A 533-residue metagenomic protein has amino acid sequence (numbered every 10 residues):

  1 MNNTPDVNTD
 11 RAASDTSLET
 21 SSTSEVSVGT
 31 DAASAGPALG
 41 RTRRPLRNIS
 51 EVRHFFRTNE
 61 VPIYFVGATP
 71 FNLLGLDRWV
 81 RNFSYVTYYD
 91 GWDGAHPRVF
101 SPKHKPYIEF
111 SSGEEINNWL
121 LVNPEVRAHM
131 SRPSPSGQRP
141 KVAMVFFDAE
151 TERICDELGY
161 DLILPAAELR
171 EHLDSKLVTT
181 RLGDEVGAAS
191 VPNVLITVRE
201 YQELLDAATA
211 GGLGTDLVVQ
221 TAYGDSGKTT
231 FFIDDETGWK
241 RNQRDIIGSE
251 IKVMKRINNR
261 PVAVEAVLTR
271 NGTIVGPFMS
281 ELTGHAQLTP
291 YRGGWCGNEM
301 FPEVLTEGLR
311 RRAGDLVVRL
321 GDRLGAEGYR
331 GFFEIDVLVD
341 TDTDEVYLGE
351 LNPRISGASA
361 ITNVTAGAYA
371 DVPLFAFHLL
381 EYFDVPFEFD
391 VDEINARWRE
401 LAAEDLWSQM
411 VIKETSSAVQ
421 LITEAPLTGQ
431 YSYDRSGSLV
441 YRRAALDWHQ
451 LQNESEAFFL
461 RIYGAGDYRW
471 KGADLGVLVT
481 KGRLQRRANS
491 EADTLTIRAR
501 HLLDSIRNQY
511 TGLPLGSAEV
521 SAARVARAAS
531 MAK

Functional and structural regions predicted by a protein language model:
M1-E168, Y201-E203, A492-A532: ATP-binding N-terminal substructure of ATP-dependent carboxylate-amine bond-forming enzymes
H96-F100, E171-V178, A286-L288: Short, charged, surface-exposed secondary-structure boundary motifs
R170-K252, I257-N258, T269-N271, N298-D322 (+1 more regions): Active-site nucleotide/adenylate-binding loops and adjacent lid/helix of ATP-dependent enzymes
F231-L288, V339-Y347, E400-S417, I422-P426 (+2 more regions): Phosphate-binding site of ATP-dependent enzymes
K255-N259, A266-R319, N352-L379: ATP-dependent carboxylate/phosphate-activation module, predominantly the ATP-grasp catalytic core and closely related
G294-D342, F377-L406, V411, I497 (+1 more regions): A long amphipathic alpha-helix within ATP-dependent nucleotide-binding catalytic cores
L380-K533: Peripheral (often C-terminal) accessory segments that flank ATP-dependent C-N-forming ligase machineries
